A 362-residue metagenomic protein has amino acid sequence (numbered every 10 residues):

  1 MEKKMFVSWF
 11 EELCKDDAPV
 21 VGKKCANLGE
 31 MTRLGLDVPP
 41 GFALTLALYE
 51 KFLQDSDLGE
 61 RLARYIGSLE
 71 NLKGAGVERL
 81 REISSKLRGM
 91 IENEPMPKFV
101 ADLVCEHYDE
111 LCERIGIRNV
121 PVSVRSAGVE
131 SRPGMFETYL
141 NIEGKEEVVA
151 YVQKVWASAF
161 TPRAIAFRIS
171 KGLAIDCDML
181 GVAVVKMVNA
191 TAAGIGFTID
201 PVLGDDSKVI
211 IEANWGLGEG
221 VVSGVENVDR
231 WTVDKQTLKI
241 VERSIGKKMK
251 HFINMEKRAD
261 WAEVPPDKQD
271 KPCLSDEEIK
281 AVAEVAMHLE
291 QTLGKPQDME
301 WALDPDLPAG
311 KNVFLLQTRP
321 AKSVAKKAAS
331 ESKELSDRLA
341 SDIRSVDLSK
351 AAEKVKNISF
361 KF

Functional and structural regions predicted by a protein language model:
M1-G181, A192, D270, L274-E277 (+8 more regions): N-terminal beta-alpha lobe that positions the nucleotide/phosphoryl donor in ATP/NTP-coupled carboxylate activation
A193-D200: Segments forming glycine/polar-rich beta-alpha architectures that bind adenosine-containing cofactors
K208-D298, L303-L307, S336-F362: Conserved catalytic alpha/beta cores of large enzymes that bind or transform nucleotide phosphates and polynucleotides
A213, L316-S323: Short beta->alpha transition motifs characteristic of CBS
E219-S223, V324-S330: Cytochrome P450 core scaffold surrounding the K-helix E-X-X-R motif and the conserved "meander" helix-loop region
K322-A325, E334-S336: Intrinsic-disorder signal
